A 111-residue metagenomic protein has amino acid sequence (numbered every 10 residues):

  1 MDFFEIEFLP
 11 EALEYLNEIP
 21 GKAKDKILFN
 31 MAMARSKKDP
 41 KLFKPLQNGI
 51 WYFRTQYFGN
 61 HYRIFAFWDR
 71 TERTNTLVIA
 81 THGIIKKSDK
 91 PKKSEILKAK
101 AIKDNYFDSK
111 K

Functional and structural regions predicted by a protein language model:
M1-H61, R70-V78, I85-K111: Basic, Lys/Arg-enriched alpha-helical interface segments
